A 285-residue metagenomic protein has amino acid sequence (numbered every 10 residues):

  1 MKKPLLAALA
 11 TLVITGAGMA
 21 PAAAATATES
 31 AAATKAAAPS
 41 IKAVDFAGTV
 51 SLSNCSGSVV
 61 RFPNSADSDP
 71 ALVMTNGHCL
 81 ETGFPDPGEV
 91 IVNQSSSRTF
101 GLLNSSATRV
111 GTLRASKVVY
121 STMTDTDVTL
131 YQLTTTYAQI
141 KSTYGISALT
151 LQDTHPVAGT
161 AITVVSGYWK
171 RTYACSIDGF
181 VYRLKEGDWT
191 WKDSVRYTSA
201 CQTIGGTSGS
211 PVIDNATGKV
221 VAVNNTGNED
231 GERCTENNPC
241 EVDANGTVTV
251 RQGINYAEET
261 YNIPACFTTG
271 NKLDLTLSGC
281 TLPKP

Functional and structural regions predicted by a protein language model:
M1-A27: Secretory targeting and sorting signals
A33-F46, S51, R61-S65, E81 (+1 more regions): Conserved catalytic-core segment of clan PA serine endopeptidases
V44-C55, Q139-I146, R171-I263: Active-site region of chymotrypsin-like
N64-A71, D214-K219: A glycine-centered beta-loop-beta connector
T75: Cytochrome P450 catalytic-core helices
L80-G83, N228-D230: Short glycine/acidic-enriched loop and turn motifs that connect beta-strands
A148-C175: Short glycine/Trp-rich loop-beta-loop segment that forms part of the substrate-binding cleft
V248-P285: PDZ/PDZ-like groove recognition
